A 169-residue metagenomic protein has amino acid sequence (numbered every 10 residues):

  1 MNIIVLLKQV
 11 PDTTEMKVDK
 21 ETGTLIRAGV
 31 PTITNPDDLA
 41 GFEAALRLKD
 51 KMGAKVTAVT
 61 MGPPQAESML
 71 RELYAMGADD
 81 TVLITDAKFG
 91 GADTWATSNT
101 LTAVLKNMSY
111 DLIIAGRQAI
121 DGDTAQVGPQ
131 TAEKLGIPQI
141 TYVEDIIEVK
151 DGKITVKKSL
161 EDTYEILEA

Functional and structural regions predicted by a protein language model:
M1-A169: N-terminal glycine-rich FAD/FM-binding segment characteristic of electron-transfer flavoproteins
